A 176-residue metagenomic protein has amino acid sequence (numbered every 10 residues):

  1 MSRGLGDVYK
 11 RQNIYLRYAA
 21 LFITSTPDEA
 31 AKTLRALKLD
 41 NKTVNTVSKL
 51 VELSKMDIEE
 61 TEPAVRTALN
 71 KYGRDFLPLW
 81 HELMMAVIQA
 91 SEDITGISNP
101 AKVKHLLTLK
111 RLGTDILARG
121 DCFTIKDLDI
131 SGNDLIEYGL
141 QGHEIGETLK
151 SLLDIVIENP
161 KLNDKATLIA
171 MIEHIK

Functional and structural regions predicted by a protein language model:
M1-Y9: Single conserved hydrophobic/aromatic residue that forms the stacking wall/gate of nucleotide- or nucleobase-binding
G4, E29, T46, I130: Short Gly/charged-rich anion-binding patches and loops
V8-Y9, V47, V51, V156: Hydrophobic aliphatic residue packing
Q12, A31, A90-K176: Charged substrate- and nucleic-acid-binding regions of tRNA-handling and nucleotidyl-transfer enzymes, centered on
N13-I14, D28, Y72-L79, D127-D129: A structural signal for short secondary-structure junctions
Y15-A20: A conserved active-site cap/scaffold subdomain adjacent to cofactor or substrate pockets
F22-S25: Alpha-helical transmembrane segments and their helix-helix packing motifs
T33-L107: C-terminal structural cap/anchor segments
